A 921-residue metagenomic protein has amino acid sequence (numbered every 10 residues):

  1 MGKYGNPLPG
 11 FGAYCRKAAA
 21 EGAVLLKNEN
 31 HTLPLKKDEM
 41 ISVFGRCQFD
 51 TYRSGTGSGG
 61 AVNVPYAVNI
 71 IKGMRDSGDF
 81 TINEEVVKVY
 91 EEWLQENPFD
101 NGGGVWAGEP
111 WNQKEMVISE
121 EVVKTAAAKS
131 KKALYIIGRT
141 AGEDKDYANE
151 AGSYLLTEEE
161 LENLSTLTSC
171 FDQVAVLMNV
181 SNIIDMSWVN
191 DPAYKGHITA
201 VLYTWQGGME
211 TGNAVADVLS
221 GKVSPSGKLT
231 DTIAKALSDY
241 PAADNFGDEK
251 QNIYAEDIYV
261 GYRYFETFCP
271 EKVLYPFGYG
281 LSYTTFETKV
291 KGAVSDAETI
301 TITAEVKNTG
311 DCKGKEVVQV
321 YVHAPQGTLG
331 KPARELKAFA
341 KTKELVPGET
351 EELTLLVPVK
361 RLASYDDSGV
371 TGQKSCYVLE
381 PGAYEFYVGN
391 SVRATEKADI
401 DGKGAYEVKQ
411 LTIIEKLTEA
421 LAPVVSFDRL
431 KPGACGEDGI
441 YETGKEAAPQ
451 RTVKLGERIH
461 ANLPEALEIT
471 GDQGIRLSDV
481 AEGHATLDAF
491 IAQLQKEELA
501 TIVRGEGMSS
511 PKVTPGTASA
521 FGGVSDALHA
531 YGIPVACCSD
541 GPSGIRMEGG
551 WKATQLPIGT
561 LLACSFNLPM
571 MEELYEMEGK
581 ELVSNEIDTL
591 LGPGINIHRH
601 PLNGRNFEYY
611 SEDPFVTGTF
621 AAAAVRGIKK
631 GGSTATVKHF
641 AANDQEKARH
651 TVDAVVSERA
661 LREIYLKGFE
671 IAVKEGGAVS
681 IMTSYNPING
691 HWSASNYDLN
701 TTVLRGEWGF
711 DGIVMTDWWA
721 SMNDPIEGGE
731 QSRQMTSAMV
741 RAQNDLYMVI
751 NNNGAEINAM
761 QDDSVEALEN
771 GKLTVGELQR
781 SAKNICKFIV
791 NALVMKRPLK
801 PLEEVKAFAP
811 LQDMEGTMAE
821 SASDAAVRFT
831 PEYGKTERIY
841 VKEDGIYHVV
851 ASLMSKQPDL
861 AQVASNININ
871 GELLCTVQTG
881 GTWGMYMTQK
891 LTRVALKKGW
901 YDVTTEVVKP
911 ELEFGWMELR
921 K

Functional and structural regions predicted by a protein language model:
M1-V392, L417-S855, D859-K921: Glycoside hydrolase catalytic-domain context in secreted enzymes
A394-A420: Short beta-strand elements
